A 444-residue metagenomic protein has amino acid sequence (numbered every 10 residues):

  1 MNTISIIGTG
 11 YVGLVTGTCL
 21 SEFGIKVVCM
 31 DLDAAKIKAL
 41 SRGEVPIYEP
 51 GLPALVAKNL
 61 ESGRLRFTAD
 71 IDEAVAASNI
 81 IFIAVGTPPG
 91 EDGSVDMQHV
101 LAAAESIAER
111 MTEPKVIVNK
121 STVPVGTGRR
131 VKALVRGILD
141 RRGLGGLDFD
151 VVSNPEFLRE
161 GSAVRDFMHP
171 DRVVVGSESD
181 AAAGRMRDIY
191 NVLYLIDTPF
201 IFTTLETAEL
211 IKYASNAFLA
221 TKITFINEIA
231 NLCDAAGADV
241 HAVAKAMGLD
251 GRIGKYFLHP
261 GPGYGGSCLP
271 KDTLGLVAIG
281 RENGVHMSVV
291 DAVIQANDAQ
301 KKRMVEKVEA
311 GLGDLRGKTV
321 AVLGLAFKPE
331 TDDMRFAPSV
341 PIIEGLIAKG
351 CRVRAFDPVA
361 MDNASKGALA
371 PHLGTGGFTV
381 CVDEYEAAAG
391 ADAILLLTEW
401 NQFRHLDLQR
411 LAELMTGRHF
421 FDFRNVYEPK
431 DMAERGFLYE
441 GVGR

Functional and structural regions predicted by a protein language model:
M1-R444: Structural/interface elements that position substrates and couple domains in central-metabolism enzymes
